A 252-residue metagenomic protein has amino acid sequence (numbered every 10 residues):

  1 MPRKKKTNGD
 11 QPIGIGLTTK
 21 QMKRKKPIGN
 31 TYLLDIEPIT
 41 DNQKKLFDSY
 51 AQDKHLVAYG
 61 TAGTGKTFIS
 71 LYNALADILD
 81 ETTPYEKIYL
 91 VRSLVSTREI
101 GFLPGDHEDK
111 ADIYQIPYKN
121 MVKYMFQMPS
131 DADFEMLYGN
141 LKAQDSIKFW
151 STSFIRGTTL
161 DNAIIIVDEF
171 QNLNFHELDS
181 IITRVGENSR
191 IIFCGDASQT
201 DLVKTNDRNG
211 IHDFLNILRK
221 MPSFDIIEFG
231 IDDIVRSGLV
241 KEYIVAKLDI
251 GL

Functional and structural regions predicted by a protein language model:
P2-K4, P12-I15, K23-R24, G29-L34 (+2 more regions): Conserved helicase motor core of SF1/SF2 NTP-dependent helicases
I39-D41: Short coil-to-beta microelement around the adenine-binding A-loop and adjacent beta1/P-loop entry of ABC ATPase
